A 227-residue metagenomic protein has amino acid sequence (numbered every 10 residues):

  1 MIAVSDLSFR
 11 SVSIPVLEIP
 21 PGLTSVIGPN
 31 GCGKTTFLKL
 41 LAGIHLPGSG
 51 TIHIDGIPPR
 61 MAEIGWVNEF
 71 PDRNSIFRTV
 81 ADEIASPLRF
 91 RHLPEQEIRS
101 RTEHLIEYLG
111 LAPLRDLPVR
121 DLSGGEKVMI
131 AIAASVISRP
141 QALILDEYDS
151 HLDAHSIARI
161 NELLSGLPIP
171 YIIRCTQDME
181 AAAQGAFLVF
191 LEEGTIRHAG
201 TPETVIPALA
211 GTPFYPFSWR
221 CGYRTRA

Functional and structural regions predicted by a protein language model:
A42: Helix-to-loop junction immediately C-terminal to a conserved catalytic motif
G50-I64: Conserved ABC transporter NBD signature motif
Q96-L114: Conserved ABC ATPase "signature" region
P118, I144-Y148: Walker B catalytic motif
P118-L122, E126: Conserved ABC ATPase signature
I132: Hydrophobic anchor residue at the start of the ABC signature
T195-W219: Conserved beta-strand-loop-alpha-helix hinge in the C-terminal portion of ABC ATPase nucleotide-binding domains
